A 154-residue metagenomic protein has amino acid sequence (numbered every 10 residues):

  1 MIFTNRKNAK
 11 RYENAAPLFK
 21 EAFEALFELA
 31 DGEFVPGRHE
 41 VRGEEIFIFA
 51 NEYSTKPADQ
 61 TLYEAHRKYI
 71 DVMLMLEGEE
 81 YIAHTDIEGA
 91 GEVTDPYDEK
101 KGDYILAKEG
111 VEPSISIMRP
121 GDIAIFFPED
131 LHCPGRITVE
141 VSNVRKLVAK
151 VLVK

Functional and structural regions predicted by a protein language model:
I2-F49, L62-A65: A short, N-terminal "cap"/entry segment at the start of jelly-roll beta-barrel domains of the cupin/DSBH fold
R42-G43, Q60-I70, G89-Y97, V111 (+1 more regions): A short beta-loop-beta micro-motif enriched in histidine and acidic residues
I48-H66, L76-G91, P128: Conserved short histidine dyad/triad with adjacent acidic residue
K68-E80, D86-E88, D95-A107, K150-V151: Short, conserved beta-strand element in jelly-roll/cupin
V72, I123-I125, V141-K154: A short hydrophobic beta-strand segment most commonly corresponding to one strand of the jelly-roll/cupin
V72, S114-S116: Short, surface-exposed secondary-structure edge patches
I117-G135: Conserved metal-binding segment of the jelly-roll/cupin
R136-E140: Short proline/glycine-enriched turn/loop segments at secondary-structure junctions
